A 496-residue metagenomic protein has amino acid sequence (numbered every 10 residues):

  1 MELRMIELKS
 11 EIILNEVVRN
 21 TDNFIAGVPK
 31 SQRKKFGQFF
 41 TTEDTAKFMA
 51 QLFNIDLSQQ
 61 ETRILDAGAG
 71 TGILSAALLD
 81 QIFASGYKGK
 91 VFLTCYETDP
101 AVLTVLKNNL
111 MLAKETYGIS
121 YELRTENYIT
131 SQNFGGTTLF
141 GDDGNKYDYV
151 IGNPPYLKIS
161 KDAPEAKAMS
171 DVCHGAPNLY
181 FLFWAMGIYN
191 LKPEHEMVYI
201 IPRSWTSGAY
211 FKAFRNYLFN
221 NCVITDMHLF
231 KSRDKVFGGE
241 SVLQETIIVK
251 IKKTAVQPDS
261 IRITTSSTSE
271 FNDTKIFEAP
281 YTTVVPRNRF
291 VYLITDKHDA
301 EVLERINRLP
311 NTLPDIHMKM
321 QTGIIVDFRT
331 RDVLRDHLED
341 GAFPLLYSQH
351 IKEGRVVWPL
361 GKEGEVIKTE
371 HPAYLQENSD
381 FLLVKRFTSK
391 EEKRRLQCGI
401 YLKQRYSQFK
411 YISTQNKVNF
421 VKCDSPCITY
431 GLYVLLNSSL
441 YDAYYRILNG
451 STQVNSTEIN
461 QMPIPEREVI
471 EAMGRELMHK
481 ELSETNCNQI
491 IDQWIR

Functional and structural regions predicted by a protein language model:
M1-Y87, T94-L112, Q132, P154 (+3 more regions): Class I S-adenosyl-L-methionine
K34-K35, F39-F48, A69-A76, K90 (+3 more regions): Signature of N6-adenine DNA methyltransferases within the class I
Q59, K90, G118, G144-K146 (+6 more regions): Short, well-ordered loop/turn elements at secondary-structure boundaries
D80-I82, L110-A113, A166-S170, F214-Y217 (+1 more regions): Glycine-rich, phosphate-binding/catalytic loops in enzymes
G118-Y128: Conserved SAM-binding strand-loop segment of SAM-dependent methyltransferases
E301-I495: Polybasic, glycine- and aromatic-enriched phosphate-binding surface used to engage nucleic acids
